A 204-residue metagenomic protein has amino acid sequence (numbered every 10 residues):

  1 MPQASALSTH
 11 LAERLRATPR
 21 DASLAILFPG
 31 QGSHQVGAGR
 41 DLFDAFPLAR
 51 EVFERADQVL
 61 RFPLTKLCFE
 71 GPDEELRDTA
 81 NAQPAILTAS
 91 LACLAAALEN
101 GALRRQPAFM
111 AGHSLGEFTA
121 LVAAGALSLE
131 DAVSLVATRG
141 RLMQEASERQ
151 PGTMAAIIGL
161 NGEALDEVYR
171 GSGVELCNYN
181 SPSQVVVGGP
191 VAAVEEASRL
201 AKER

Functional and structural regions predicted by a protein language model:
P2, S8-A111, V187: Helix-rich "cap/lid" substructures immediately adjacent to catalytic or cofactor-binding pockets
Q31-S33, L60, A123-R204: Alpha/beta catalytic cores of group-transfer enzymes, especially the acyltransferase/condensing modules of polyketide
E51, A85, S114-L115, L127 (+2 more regions): An amphipathic alpha-helix/helix-turn recognition signal
D73-E74, F109-L115, G140, G152-A156: Short, glycine/charge-rich beta-strand/loop segments that flank catalytic centers and engage negatively charged groups
Q83, G116, P190: Short, conserved glycine- and acidic-residue-centered signature motifs in active-site or ligand-binding loops
S90, A108-G116, A120, S128: Gly/Ala-rich beta-loop-alpha elbow adjacent to hydrolase catalytic centers
C93, E117-F118, R141-L142: A short acidic, glycine/proline-enriched capping/turn motif at secondary-structure boundaries, especially helix N-cap
A96, N100, L121-A126: Alpha-helix C-terminal capping segments
